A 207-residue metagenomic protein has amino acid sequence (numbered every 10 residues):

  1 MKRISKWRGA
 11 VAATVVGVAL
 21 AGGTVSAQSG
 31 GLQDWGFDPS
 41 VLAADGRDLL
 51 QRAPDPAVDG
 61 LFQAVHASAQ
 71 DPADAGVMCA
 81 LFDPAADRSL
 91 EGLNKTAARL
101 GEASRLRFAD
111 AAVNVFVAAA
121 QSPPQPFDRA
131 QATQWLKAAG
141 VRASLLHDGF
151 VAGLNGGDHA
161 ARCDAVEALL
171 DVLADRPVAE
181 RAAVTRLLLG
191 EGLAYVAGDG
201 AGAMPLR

Functional and structural regions predicted by a protein language model:
K2-A12: Bacterial N-terminal signal peptides that target proteins for export
R3, G17, S26-G31: N-terminal leader/presequence regions that precede the main folded/catalytic core
A12-A21: Bacterial N-terminal signal peptides
A27-F116: N-terminal Sec/ER secretory leader and immediately downstream segment of secreted/extracellular precursors
A53, V65, A69, A85 (+6 more regions): Generic structural signal for hydrophobic core residues of well-folded globular domains
M78-A80, G140, R162-D164: Sequence contexts marking disulfide-bonded cysteines in secreted/extracellular proteins
L90-G157: Extended amphipathic alpha-helical interaction segments
G157-R207: A cross-kingdom marker for long, charged
